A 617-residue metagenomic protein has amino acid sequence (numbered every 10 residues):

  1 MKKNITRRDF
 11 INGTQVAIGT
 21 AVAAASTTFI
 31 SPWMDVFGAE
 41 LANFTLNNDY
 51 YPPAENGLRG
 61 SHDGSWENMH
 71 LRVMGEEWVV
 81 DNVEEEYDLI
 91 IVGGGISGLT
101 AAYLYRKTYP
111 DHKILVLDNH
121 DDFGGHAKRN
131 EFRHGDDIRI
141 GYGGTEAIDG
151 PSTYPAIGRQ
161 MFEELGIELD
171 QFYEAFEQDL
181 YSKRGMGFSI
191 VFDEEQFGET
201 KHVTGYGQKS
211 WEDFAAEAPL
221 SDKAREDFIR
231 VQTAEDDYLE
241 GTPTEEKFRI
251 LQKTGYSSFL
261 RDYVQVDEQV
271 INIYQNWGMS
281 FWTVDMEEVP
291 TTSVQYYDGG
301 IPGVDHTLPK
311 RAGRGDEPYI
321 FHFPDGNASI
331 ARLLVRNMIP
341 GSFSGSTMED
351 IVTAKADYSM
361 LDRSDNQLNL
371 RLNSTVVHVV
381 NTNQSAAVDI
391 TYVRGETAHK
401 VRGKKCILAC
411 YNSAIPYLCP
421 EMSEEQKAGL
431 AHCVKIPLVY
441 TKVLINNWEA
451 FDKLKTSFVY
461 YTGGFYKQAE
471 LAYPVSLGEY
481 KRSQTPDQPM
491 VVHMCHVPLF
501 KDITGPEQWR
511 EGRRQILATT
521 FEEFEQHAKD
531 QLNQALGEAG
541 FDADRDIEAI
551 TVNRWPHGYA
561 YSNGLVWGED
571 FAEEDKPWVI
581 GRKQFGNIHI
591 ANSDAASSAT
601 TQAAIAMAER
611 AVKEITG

Functional and structural regions predicted by a protein language model:
M1-A21: N-terminal secretory signal peptides and thylakoid transit peptides that target proteins across membranes
E40-W78, G187, L444, A450-G617: Conserved flavin/dinucleotide-binding core of flavoenzymes
L46-N48, A54, G125-A156, T292-G313: Glycine-rich active-site loop/strand segments that organize a redox cofactor
W66, V73, E77-F248: N-terminal glycine-rich phosphate/pyrophosphate-binding loop and immediately adjacent elements
D88-T100, L117-H120, V376, K405-N412 (+4 more regions): Conserved beta-strand->loop/alpha-helix structural units within folded catalytic cores of enzymes with alpha/beta
T233-S374, S385: Active-site/ligand-binding neighborhood in enzyme catalytic cores
L368, L372-H493, V497, I503: Mid-domain catalytic core of redox enzymes that form a hydrophobic substrate pocket/lid adjacent to a catalytic redox
